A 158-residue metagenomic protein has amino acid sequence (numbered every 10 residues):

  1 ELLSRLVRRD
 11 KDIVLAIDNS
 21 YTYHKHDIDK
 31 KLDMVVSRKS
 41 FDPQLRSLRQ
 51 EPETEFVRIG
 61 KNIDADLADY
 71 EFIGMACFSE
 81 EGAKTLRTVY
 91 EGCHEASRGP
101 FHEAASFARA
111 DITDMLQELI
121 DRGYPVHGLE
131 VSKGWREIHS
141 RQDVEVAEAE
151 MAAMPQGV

Functional and structural regions predicted by a protein language model:
L2-S97: Conserved core of the sugar-phosphate nucleotidyltransferase
L67-V158: Conserved alpha/beta core of the MobA/IspD/sugar-nucleotide pyrophosphorylase nucleotidyltransferase superfamily
